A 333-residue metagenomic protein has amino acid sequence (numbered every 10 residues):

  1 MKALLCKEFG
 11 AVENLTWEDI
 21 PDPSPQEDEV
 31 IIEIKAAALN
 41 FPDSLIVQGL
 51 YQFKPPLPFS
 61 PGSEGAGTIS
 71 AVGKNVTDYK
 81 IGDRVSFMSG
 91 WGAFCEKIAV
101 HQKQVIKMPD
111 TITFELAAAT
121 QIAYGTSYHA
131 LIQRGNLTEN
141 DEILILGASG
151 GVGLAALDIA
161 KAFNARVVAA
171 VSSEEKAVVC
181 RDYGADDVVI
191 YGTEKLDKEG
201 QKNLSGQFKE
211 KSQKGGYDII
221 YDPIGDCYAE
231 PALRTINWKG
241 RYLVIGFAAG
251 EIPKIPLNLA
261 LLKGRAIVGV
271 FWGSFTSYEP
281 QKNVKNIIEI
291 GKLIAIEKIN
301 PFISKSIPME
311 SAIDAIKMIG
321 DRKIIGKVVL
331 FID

Functional and structural regions predicted by a protein language model:
P21-A38, L50-G92: Glycine-rich beta-strand-centered segment in the early N-terminal region that forms part of a ligand/cofactor-binding
L45, R84-G147, L196: NAD(P)H dinucleotide-binding glycine-rich loop of Rossmann-like/cofactor-binding domains, especially the beta1-alpha1
R84, E142, R166, G240-R241 (+1 more regions): Short glycine-centered segments of the SAM/dcSAM-binding site in methyltransferase folds
A118-T120, Y124-E194: Mid-domain Rossmann-like dinucleotide-binding core that forms the NAD(H)/NADP(H) cofactor-binding site
I143, G291-K292, I296-K305, I313-D333: C-terminal capping/lid region of NAD(P)-dependent oxidoreductase domains
K161-C227, K282-K285: Adenosine-nucleotide cofactor-binding segment
V171, C180, C227-K298, F331-D333: Glycine-rich phosphate-binding loop and adjacent beta-alpha segment of Rossmann(oid) nucleotide-cofactor-binding
